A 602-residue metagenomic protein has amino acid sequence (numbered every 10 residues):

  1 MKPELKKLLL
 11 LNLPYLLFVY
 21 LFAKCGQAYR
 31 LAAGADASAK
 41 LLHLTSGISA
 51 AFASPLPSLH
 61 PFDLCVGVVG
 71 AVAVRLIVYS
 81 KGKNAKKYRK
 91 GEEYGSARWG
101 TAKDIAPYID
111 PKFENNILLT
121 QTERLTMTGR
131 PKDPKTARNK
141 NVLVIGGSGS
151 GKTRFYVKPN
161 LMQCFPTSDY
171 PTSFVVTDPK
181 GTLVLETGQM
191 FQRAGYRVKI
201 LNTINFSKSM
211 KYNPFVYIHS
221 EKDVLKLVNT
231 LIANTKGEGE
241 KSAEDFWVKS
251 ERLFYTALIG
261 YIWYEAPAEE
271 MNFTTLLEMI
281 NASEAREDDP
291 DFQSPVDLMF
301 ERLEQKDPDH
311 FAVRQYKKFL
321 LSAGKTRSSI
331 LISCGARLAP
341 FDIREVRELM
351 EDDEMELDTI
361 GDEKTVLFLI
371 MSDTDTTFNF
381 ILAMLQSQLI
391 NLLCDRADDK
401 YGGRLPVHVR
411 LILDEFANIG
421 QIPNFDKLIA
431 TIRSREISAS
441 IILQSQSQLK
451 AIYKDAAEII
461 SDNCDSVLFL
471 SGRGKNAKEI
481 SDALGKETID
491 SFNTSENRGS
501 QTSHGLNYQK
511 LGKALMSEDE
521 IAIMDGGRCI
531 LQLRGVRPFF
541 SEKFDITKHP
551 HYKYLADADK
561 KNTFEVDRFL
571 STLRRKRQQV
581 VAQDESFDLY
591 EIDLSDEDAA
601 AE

Functional and structural regions predicted by a protein language model:
M1-S150, R154-M162, T167-D169, N497-R498 (+1 more regions): Basic- and hydrophobic-enriched, low-structure N-terminal and domain-boundary segments that flank ATP-binding catalytic
K24, M127, K132-I437, I452 (+4 more regions): P-loop NTPase motor domains
S49-S54, D63-N116, E221-L231, M279-A282 (+4 more regions): Short alpha-helical interface patches
D110, T126-P131, K236-F246, A268 (+1 more regions): Low-complexity, polar-biased intrinsically disordered regions enriched in Pro/Ser/Thr/Gly
F113, L119, F380-Q388, I480-A483: Conserved long hydrophobic alpha-helices within structured protein cores
F113-R130, D307-K325, G472-R473, S481 (+2 more regions): N-terminal short leaders/motifs
I429-I530: Conserved ATP-driven motor cores of ASCE-family P-loop NTPases powering translocation/secretion/packaging/pilus
